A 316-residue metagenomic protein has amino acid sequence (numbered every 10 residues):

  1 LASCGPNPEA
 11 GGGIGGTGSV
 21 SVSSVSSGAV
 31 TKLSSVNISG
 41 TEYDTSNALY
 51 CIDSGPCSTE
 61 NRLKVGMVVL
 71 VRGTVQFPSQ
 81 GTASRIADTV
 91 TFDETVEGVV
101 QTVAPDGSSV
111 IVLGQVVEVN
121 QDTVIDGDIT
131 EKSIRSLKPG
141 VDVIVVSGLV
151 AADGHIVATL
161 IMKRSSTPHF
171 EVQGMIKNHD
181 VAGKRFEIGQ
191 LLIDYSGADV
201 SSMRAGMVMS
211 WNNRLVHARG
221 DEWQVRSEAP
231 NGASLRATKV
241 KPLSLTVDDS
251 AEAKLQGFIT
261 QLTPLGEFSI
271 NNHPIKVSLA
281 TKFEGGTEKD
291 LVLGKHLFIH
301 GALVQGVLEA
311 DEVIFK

Functional and structural regions predicted by a protein language model:
S3-N47, I52-K316: Short, flexible, surface-exposed loop segments at domain boundaries
